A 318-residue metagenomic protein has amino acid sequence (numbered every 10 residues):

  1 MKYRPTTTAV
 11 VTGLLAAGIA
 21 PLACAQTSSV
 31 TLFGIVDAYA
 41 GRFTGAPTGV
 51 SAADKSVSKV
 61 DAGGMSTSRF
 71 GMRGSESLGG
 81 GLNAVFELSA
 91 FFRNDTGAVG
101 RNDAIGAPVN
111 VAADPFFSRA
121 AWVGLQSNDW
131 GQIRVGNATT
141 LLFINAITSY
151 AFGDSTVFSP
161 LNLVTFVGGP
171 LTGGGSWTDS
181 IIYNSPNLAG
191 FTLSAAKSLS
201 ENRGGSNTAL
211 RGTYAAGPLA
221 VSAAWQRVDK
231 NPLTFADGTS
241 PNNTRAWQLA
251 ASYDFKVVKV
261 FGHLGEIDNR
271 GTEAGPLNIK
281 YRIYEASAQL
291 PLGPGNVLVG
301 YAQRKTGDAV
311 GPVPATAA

Functional and structural regions predicted by a protein language model:
M1-V10: Bacterial N-terminal signal peptides that target proteins for export
T12-G13, A23: Cleavable N-terminal signal peptides
G18-L22: N-terminal signal peptide c-region/cleavage motif recognized by signal peptidases
T27-R42, V57-S206, T213-A220: Outer membrane beta-barrel
F43-P47, D95-V99, I144-I147, G204 (+3 more regions): Outer-membrane beta-barrel proteins
V50-A52, N102-G106, A151-T156, I279 (+1 more regions): Flexible, surface-exposed loop regions and adjacent strand-edge segments of Gram-negative outer-membrane beta-barrel
S51-V57, G106, L163-V167, K230-T234 (+2 more regions): Extracytoplasmic loops and strand-loop junctions of Gram-negative outer membrane beta-barrel proteins
A209-A318: Detector for outer-membrane/organellar transmembrane beta-barrel domains, recognizing the amphipathic beta-strand
